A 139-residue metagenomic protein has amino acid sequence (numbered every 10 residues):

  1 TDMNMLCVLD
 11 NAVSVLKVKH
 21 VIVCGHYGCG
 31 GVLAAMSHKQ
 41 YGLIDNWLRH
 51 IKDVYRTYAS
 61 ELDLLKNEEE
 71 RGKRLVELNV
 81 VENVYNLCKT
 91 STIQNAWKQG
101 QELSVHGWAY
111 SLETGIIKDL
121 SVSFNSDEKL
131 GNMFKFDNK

Functional and structural regions predicted by a protein language model:
T1-K19, G30-K139: Divalent-metal-activated hydrolytic enzyme cores
